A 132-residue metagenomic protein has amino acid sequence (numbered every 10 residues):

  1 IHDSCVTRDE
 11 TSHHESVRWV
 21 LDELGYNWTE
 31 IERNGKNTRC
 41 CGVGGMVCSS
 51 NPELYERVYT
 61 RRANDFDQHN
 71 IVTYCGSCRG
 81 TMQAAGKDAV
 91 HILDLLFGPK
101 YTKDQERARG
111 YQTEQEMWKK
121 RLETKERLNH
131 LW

Functional and structural regions predicted by a protein language model:
I1-W132: Iron-sulfur cluster-binding electron-transfer modules in prokaryotic oxidoreductases
